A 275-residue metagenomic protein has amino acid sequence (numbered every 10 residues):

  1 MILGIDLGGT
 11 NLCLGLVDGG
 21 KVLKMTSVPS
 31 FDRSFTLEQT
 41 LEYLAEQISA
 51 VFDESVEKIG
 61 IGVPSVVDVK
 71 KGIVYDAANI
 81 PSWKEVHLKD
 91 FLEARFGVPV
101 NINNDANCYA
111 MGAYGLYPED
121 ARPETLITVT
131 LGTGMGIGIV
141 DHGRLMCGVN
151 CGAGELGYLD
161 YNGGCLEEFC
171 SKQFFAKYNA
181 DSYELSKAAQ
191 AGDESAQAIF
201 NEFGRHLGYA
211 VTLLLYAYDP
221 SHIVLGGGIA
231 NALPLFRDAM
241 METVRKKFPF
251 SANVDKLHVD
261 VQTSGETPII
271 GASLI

Functional and structural regions predicted by a protein language model:
M1-K58, D68-K71, D90-V98, A113-R122 (+2 more regions): ATP-binding/phosphotransfer module of carbohydrate and carboxylate kinases, centering on a glycine-rich
D6, D105, G132: Active-site glycine-centered loops adjacent to acidic/histidine catalytic or metal-binding residues that shape
D18, V63, K70, D141-H142: A cytosolic small-molecule/anion-sensing beta-strand core signal
M25-S27, A77, G148: Residue-level detector of high-confidence beta-strand sites
S30-D32, S82-W83, G152-E155: A short acidic/small-residue loop/turn micro-motif
G72-E85: A charged helix-plus-loop insertion that forms the helical arch/lid used to bind and gate nucleic-acid substrates
I102-A106, A110: Short loop/edge segments at beta-strand edges and connector loops that shape dinucleotide/nucleotide cofactor-binding
P123-Q173: Glycine-rich phosphate-binding loop of actin/hexokinase-like ATP-binding domains
